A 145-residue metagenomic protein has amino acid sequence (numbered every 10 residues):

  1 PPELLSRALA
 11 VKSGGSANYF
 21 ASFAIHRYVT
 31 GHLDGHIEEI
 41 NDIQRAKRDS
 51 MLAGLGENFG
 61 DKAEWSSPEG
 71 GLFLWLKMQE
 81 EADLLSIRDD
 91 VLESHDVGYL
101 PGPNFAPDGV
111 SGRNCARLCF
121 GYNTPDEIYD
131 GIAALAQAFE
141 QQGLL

Functional and structural regions predicted by a protein language model:
P1, T30, K77-Q79, G121-N123: Residue-level recognition of strand-loop junctions within catalytic nucleotide-signaling folds
P1-D42: Conserved core segment of the aminotransferase class I/II
V29-H36, G56, D61, E140: Inter-domain helical "communication" segments and dimerization helices that couple sensory or membrane-embedded modules
I43-L52, E64-M78: Conserved glycine-rich beta-strand-loop-beta hairpin in the small C-terminal domain of fold type I
E93-S94, V110-L145: PLP-dependent enzyme catalytic core of the Aspartate aminotransferase-like
F105-G109: AMP-binding (ANL) adenylation modules
